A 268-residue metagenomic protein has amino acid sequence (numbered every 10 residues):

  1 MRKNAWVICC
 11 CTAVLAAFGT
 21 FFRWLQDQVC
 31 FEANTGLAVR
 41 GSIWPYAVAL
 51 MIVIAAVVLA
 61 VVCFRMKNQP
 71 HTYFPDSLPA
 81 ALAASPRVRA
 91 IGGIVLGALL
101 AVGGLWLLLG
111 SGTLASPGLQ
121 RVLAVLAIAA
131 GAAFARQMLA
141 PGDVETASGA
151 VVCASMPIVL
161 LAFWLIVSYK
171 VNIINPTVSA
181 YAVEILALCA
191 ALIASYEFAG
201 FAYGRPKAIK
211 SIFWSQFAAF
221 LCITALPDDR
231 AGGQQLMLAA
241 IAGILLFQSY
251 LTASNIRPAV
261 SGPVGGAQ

Functional and structural regions predicted by a protein language model:
M1-L123: N-terminal topogenic module of multi-pass integral membrane proteins
N4-V7, A13-W24, Y46-V61, Y181-Q268: C-terminal transmembrane-bundle signature of multipass membrane proteins, characterized by strong activation on
T12-G19, R87-L107, R121-R136, V151-S168 (+2 more regions): Alpha-helical transmembrane segments of multi-pass integral membrane proteins
T20-D27, A60, F64-K67, A101-G112 (+6 more regions): Transmembrane helix-loop junctions and nearby membrane-interface residues
W24-V48, W106-V125, G142-G149, I166-I185 (+2 more regions): Membrane-helix interface and helix-disruption motif detector
T72-S85, T113-A115, M138-V151, G200-I209: Membrane-interface helix-boundary motifs at transmembrane edges
